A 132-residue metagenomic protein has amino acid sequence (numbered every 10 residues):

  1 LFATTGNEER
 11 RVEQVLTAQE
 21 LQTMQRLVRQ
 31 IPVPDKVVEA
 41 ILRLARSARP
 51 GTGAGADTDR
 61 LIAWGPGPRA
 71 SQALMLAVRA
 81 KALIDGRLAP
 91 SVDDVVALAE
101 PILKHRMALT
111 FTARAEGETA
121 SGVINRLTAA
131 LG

Functional and structural regions predicted by a protein language model:
L1-R43: Conserved AAA+ ATPase core "coupling" helix
I31, P50-G132: C-terminal engagement/docking regions of AAA+ P-loop ATPases
E39-R43, R49, S71: P-loop NTPase catalytic core
